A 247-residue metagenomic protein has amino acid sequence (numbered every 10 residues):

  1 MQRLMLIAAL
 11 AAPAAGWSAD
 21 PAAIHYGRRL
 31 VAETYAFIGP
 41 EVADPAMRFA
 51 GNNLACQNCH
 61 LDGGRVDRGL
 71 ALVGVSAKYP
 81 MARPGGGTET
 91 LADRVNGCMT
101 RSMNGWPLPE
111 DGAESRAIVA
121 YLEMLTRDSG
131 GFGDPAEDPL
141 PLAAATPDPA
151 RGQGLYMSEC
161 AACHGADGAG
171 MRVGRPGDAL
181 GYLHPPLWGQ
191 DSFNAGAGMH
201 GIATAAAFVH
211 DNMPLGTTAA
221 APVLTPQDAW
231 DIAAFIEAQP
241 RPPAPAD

Functional and structural regions predicted by a protein language model:
M1-I7: Sec-dependent signal peptide recognition, specifically the positively charged N-region followed immediately by
I7-S18: Hydrophobic h-region of N-terminal signal peptides that target proteins for export in Gram-negative bacteria
G16-F49, M124-Y156, G170-R172: Electrostatic cytochrome c docking/interface patches
A22-H25, R29-G39, N58, G63-L108 (+2 more regions): Extracytoplasmic electron-transfer domains, predominantly the class I c-type cytochrome c fold
N52-A55, Y156, L183: Short metal-coordination and nucleic-acid-contact micro-motifs, chiefly zinc-binding Cys/His arrays
Q57, A161: Cys/His/Pro-rich metal-binding microdomains
G87-G154: Extended surface/linker regions that mediate inter-domain or inter-protein docking in multi-component redox
A246-D247: Conserved non-transmembrane functional hotspots
